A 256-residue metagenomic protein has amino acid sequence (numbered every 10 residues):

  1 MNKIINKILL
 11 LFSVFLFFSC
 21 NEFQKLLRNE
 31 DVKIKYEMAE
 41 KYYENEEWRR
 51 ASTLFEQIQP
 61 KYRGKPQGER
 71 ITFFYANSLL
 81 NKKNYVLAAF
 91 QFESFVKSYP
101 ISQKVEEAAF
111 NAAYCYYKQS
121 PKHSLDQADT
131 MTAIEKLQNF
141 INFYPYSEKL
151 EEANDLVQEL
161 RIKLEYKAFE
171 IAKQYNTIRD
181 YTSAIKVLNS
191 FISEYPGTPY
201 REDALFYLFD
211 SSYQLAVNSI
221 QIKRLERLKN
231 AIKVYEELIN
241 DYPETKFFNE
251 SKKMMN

Functional and structural regions predicted by a protein language model:
M1-L9: Bacterial N-terminal signal peptides that target proteins for export
I4-I5, L16-N256: Acidic, polar-rich low-complexity tracts and alpha-helical solenoid repeat scaffolds
